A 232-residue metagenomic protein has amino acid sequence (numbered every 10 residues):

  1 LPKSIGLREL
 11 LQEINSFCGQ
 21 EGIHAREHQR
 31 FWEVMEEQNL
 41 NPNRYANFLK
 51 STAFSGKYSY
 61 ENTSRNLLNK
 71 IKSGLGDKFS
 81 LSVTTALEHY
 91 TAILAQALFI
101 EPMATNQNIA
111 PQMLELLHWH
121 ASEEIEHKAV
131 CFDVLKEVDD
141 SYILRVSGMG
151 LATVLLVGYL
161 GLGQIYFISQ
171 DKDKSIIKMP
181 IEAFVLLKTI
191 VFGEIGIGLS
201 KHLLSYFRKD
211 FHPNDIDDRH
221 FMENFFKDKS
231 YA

Functional and structural regions predicted by a protein language model:
L1-A232: Non-heme di-metal
